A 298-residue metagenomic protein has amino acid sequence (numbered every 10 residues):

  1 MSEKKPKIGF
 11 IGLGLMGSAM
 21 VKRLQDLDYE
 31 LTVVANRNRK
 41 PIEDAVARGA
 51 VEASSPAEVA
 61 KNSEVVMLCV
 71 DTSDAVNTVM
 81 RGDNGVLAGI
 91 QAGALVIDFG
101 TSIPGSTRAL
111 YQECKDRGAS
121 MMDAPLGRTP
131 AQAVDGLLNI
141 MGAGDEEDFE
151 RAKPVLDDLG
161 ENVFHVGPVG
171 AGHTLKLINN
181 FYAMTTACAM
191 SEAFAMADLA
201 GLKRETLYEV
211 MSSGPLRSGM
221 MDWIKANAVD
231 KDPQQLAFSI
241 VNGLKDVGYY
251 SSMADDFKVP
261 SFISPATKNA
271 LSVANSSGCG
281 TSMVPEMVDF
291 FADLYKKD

Functional and structural regions predicted by a protein language model:
M1-L68, A94, F99: NAD(P)+-binding Rossmann beta1-loop-alpha1 motif at the extreme N-terminus of oxidoreductases
I8, T101-N180: Rossmann-fold dinucleotide-binding core
L31, E52, M121-M122, V163 (+2 more regions): Hydrophobic beta-strand scaffold residues
P56-L68, T72-S120: Rossmann-fold NAD(P) dinucleotide-binding segment
A171-Y295: Helical "substrate-binding/catalytic lid" subdomain of Rossmann-like NAD(P)-dependent dehydrogenases/reductases
